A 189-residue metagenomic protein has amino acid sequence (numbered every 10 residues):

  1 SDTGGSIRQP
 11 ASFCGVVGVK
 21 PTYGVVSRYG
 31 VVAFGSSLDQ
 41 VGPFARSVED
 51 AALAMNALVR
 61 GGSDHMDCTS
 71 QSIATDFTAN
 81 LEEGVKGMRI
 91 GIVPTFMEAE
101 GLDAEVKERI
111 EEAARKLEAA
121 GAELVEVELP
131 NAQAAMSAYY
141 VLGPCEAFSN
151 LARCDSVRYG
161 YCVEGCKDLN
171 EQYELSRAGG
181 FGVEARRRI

Functional and structural regions predicted by a protein language model:
R8-C14: Structural signature of FAD isoalloxazine-binding scaffolds in flavoprotein oxidoreductases
C14-K20, E49-N56, E111, F148-A152 (+1 more regions): Predominant activation on well-ordered alpha-helical scaffold segments within soluble catalytic domains
K20-E108, C166-R177: A short helix-breaking turn/cap at a secondary-structure junction
F96-E98, N131-A132, R153-I189: Serine-dependent amide/ester hydrolase catalytic core
A120: Conserved dinucleotide-binding and phosphotransfer motif residues
E123-E128: General small-molecule cofactor/ligand-binding pocket signal
M136-N150, C154: Charged, often glycine-rich, active-site loop that binds/positions anionic groups
